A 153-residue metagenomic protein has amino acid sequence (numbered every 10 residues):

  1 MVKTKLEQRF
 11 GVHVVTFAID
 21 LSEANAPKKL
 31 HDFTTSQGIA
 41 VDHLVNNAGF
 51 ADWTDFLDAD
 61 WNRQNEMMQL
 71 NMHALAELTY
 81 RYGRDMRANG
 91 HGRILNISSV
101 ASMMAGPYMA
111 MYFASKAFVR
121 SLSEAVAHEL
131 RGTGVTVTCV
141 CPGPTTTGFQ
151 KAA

Functional and structural regions predicted by a protein language model:
R9, D85, M104, A125-V135: Active-site-adjacent segment of SDR/Rossmann-fold oxidoreductases
A48-D52: Conserved NAD(P)H cofactor-binding loop of Rossmann-fold oxidoreductase domains
D55-L57, R63-E66: Substrate-binding pocket helix/loop in short-chain dehydrogenase/reductase
L57, G106-A110: Active-site loop immediately N-terminal to the catalytic Tyr-X3-Lys motif of short-chain dehydrogenase/reductase
T79, S115: Active-site helix of classical SDR
S99: Residue(s) in the substrate-gating loop at a strand-loop-helix junction that position the organic substrate next
S121, A127-A153: SDR active-site lid
